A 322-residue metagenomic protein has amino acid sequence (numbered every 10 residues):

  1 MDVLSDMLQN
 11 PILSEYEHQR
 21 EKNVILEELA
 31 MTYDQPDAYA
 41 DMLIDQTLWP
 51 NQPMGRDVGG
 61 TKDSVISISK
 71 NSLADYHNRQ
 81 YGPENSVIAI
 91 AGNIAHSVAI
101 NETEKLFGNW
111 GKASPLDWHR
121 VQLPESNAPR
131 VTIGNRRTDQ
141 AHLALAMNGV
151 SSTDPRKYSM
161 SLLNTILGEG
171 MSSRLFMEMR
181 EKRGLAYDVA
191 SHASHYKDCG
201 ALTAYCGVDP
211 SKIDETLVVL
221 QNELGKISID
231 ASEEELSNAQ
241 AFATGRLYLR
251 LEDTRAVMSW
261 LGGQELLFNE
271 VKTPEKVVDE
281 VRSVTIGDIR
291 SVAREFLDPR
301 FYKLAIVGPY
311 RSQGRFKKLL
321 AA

Functional and structural regions predicted by a protein language model:
M1-L116, Q122-P124, I133-G134, T138 (+3 more regions): Charge-rich, well-structured scaffold segments of protease-associated domains
P129-R130: Flexible, small-/acidic-enriched active-site or ligand-binding loops
L145: A domain-level signal for the structural core that forms small-molecule/cofactor-binding pockets and catalytic centers
K157-M171, L175: A conserved active-site cap/scaffold subdomain adjacent to cofactor or substrate pockets
R174-K182: Short amphipathic alpha-helix segments
